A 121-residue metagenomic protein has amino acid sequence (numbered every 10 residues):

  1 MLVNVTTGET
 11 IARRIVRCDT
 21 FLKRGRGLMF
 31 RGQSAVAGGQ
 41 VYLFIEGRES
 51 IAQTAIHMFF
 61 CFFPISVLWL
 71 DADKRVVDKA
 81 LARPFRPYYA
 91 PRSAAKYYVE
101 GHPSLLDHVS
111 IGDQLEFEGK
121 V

Functional and structural regions predicted by a protein language model:
M1-V121: Compact, glycine-rich, soluble single-domain proteins
